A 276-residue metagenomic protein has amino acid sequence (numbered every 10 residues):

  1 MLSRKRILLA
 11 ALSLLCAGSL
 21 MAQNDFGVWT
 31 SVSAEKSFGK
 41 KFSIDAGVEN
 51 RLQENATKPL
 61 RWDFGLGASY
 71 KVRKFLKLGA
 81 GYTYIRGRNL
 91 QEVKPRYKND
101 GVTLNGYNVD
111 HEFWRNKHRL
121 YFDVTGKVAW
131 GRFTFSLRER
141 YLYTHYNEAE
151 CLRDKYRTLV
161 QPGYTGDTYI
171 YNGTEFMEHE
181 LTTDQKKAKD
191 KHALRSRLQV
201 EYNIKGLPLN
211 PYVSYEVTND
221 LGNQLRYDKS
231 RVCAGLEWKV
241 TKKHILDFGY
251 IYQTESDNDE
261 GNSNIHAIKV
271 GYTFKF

Functional and structural regions predicted by a protein language model:
M1-L8: Bacterial N-terminal signal peptides that target proteins for export
G18-A22: Sec/Tat signal peptide C-region and signal peptidase I cleavage site
F26-V28, L60-W62, N116-L120, A188-L194 (+2 more regions): Residues that define the transmembrane beta-barrel architecture of outer-membrane proteins
V32-K36, L66-Y70, F122-G126, Y141 (+3 more regions): Residues on the lipid-exposed face of transmembrane beta-strands in outer-membrane beta-barrel proteins
K41-A46, F75-A80, G131-F135, G206-N210 (+1 more regions): Repeated loop/turn-to-beta-strand initiation elements of outer-membrane beta-barrel proteins
K41-E49, I85, E92-G106, Y171-E180 (+2 more regions): Flexible, solvent-exposed coil segments and beta strand-coil junctions, predominantly the extracellular/periplasmic
Q53-N55, P59-R61, K71, F75-R153 (+1 more regions): Outer-membrane beta-barrel translocator/channel fold
E139-D247, I251-E255: Outer-membrane beta-barrel transmembrane domain signature
